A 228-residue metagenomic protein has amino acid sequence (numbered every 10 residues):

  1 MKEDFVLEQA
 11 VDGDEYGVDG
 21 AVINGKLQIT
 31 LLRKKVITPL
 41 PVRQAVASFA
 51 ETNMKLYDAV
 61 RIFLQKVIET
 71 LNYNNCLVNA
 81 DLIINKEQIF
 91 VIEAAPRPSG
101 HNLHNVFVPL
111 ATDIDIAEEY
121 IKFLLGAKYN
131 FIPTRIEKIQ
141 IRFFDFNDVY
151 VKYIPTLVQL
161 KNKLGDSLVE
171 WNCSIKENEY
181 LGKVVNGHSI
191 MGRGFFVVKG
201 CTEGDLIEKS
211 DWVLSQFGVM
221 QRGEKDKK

Functional and structural regions predicted by a protein language model:
M1-V6: N-terminal beta-alpha lobe that positions the nucleotide/phosphoryl donor in ATP/NTP-coupled carboxylate activation
L7-A10, I132-T134: Short beta-strand
Q9-E15, D19-Y73, L77, I84 (+2 more regions): ATP-dependent carboxylate/phosphate-activation module, predominantly the ATP-grasp catalytic core and closely related
D19, D81, F195-V197: Beta-strand secondary-structure signal
N24, N53, N72-N75, N79 (+8 more regions): Detector for Asparagine
Q88-F90: Conserved protein kinase catalytic/activation segment
I121-K228: Peripheral (often C-terminal) accessory segments that flank ATP-dependent C-N-forming ligase machineries
